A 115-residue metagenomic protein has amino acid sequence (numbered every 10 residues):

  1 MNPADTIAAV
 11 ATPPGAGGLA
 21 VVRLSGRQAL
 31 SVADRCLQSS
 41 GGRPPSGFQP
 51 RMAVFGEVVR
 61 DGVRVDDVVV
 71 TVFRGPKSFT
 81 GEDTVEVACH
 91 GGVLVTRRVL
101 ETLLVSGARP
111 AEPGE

Functional and structural regions predicted by a protein language model:
M1-E115: A glycine-rich (often HGG/GG-containing) alpha/beta subdomain
